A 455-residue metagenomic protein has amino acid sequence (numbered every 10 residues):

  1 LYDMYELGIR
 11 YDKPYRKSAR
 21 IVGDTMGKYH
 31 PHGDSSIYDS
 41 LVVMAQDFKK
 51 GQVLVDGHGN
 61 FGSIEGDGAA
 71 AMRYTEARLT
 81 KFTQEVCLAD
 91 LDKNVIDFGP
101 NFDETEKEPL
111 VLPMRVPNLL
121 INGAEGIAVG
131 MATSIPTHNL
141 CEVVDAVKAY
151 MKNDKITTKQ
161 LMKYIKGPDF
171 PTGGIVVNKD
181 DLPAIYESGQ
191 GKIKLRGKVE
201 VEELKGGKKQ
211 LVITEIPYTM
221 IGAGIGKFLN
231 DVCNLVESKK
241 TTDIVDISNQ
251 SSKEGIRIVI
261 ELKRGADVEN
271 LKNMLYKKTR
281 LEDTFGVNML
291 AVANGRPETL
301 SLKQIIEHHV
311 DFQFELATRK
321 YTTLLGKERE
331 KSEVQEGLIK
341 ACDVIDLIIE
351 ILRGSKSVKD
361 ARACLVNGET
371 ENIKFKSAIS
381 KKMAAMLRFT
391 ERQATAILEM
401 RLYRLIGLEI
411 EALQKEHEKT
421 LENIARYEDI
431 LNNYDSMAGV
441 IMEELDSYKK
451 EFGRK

Functional and structural regions predicted by a protein language model:
L1-G189, R257-V259: Catalytic phosphate-handling regions of large nucleic-acid enzymes and associated NTPases
E125, M131-K455: C-terminal interaction appendages of subunits in large macromolecular complexes
